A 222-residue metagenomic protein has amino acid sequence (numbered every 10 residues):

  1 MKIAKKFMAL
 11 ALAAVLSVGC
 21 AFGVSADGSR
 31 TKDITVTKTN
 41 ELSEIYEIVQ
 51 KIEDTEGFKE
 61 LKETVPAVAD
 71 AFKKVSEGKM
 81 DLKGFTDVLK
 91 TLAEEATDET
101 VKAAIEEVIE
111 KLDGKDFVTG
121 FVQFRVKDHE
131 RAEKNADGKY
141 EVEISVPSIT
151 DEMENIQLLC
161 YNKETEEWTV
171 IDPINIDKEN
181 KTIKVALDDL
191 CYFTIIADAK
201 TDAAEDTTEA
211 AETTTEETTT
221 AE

Functional and structural regions predicted by a protein language model:
K2, L10, D128-E130, I171 (+1 more regions): Residue-level detector of functional hotspots within protein domains
K2-K6, L10, G19-T119, A132-T150 (+1 more regions): Feature for mature exported/ectodomain regions
A13: Active/ligand-binding-proximal structured segments within catalytic/core domains that scaffold catalytic residues
T119-H129: Short beta-strand elements of extracellular/lumenal beta-sandwich folds
A132-I196, K200: Proteolytic-maturation and junctional protease-sensitive modules
